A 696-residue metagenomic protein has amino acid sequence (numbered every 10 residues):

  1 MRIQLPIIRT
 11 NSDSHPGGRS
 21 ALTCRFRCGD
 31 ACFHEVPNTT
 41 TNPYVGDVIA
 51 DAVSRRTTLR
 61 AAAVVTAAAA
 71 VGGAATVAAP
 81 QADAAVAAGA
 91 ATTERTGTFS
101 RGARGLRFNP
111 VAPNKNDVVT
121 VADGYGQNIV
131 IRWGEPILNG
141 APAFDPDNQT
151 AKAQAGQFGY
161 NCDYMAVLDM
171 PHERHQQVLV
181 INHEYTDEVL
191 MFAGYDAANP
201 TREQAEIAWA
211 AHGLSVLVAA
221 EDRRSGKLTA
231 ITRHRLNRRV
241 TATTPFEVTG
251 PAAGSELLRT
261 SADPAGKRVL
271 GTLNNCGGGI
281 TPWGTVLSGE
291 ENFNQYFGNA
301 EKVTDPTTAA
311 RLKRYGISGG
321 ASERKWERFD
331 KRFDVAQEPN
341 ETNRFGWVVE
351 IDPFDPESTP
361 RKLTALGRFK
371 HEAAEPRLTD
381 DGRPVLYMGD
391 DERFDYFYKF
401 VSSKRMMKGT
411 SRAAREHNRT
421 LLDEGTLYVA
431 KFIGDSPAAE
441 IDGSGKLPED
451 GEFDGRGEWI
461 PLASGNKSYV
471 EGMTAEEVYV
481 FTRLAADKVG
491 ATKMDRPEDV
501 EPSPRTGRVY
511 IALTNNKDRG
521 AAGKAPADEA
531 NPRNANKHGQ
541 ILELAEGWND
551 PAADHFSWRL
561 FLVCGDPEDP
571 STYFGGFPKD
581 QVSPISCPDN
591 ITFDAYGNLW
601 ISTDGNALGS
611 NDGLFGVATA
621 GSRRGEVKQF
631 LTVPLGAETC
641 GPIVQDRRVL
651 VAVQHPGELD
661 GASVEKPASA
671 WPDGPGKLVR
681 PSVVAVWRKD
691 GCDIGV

Functional and structural regions predicted by a protein language model:
M1-V53: N-terminal secretory signal peptides
D51, T57-D83: N-terminal export signals
N116-R132, G140-A153, R224-G266, I351-R368 (+4 more regions): Blade-edge beta-strand/turn elements of extracellular beta-propeller and related beta-sheet repeat scaffolds
A153-V167, P264-G277, K488-D499, F577-T592 (+1 more regions): Signature of short aromatic-glycine-proline-rich micro-motifs recurring in repeat-based ectodomains
E184-A208, N294-P339, S402-R405, N515-N536 (+2 more regions): Short, conserved, GDST-rich strand-edge loop motifs in beta-rich repeat architectures
H212-A219, R344-P353, V401, K537-G547 (+2 more regions): Beta-propeller blade signature
D580-A620: Loop/turn-rich, solvent-exposed surfaces of beta-rich toroidal or solenoidal domains
D646-V696: Blade-level signature of beta-propeller repeat domains, shared across WD40, Kelch, NHL, RCC1 and BNR/Asp-box propellers
